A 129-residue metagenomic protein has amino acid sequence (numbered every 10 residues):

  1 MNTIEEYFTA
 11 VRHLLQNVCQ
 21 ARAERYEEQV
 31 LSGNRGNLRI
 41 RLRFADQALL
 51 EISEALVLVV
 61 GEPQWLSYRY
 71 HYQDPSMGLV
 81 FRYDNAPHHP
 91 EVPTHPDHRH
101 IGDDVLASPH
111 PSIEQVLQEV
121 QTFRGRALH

Functional and structural regions predicted by a protein language model:
M1-L58, P63: Negatively charged, low-complexity tracts enriched in Asp/Glu with abundant Ser/Thr
L31, R35, R69-Y72, P90 (+1 more regions): Solvent-exposed, non-transmembrane amphipathic alpha-helical segments
R41, H71, D84, H98-I101 (+1 more regions): Small/flexible residues
F44-Q47, W65, D74, G78-A86 (+1 more regions): N-terminal soluble domains immediately following signal/targeting peptides that reside in extracytoplasmic
S53-L79: Acidic, aromatic-enriched beta-alpha/helix-loop junctions
L56-V57, Y83-P93: Short, solvent-exposed aromatic-acidic interface loops
E91-H129: Compositionally biased, intrinsically disordered linkers/stalks adjacent to structured regions
